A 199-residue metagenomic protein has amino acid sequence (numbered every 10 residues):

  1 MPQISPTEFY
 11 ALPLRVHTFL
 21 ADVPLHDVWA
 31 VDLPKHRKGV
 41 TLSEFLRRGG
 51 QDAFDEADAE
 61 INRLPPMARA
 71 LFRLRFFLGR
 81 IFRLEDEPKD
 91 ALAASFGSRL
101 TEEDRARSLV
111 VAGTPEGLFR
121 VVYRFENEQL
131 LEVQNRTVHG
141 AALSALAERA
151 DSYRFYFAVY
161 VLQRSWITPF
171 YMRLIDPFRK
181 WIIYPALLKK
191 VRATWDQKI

Functional and structural regions predicted by a protein language model:
M1-R107: Hydrophobic ligand-binding cavity/cleft-lining segments
H26-A30, E128, S152-R154: Intrinsic-disorder/low-complexity, polar/charged segments enriched in Ser/Thr/Lys/Arg/Asp/Glu/Gln
R105-R149: Hydrophobic-ligand binding "helix-grip"
S144-I167: Short acidic, glycine/tyrosine-flanked loop/strand segments centered on an H-E-D-like triad
V161-I182: A short acidic/glycine-rich loop-to-helix N-cap element
W181, K189-K190: Generic C-terminus detector
R192-I199: Short, highly charged C-terminal tails/helix-capping segments
